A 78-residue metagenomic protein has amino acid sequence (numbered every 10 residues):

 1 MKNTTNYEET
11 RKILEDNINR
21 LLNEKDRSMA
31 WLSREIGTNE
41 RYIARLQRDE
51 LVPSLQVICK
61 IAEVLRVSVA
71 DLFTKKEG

Functional and structural regions predicted by a protein language model:
M1-R27: A short, Lys/Arg-rich alpha-helix, primarily the initiator
L22, S33, A62: The alpha-helix within a helix-turn-helix
N23, G37, R48-E50, E77: Residue-level detection of the helix-turn-helix DNA-binding "recognition helix"
K25-R45: Short alpha-helical DNA-recognition segment
Y42-C59: Amphipathic, hydrophobic secondary-structure cores in small proteins
Q56-D71: DNA major-groove recognition helix of helix-turn-helix/homeodomain DNA-binding modules
D71-G78: Short amphipathic recognition helices of helix-turn-helix/homeodomain-type DNA-binding modules
